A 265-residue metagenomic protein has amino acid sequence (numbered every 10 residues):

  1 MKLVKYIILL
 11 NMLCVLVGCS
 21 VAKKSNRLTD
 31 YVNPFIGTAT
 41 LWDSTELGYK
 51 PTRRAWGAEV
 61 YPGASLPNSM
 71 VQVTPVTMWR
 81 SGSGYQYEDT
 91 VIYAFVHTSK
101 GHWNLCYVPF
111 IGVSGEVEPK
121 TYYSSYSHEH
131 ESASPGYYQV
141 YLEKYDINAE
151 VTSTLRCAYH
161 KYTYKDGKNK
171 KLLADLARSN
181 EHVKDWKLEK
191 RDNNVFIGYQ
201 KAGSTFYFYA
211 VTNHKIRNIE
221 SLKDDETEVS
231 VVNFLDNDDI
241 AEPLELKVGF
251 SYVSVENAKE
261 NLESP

Functional and structural regions predicted by a protein language model:
M1-I8: Bacterial N-terminal signal peptides that target proteins for export
V17-G18: C-terminal motif of bacterial Sec signal peptides marking the signal peptidase cleavage site
K24-P265: Accessory carbohydrate-recognition regions in carbohydrate-active enzymes
